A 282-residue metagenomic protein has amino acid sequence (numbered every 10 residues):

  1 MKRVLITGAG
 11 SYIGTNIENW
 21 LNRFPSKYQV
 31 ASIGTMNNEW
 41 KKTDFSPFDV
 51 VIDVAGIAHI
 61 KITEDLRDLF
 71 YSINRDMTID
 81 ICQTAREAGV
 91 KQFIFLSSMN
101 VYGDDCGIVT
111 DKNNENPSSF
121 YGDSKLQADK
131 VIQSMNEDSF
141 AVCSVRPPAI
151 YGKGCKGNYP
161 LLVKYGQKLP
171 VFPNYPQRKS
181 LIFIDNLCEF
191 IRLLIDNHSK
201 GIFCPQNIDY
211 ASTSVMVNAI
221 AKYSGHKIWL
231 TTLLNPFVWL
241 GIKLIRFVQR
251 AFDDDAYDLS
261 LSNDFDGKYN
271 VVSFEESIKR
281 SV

Functional and structural regions predicted by a protein language model:
V4-R23: N-terminal Rossmann NAD(P)H-binding glycine-rich loop of SDR-like oxidoreductase domains
N38-D76, D80, T84-E87, V101-D104: NAD(P)H-binding glycine-rich loop region in Rossmannoid oxidoreductase-like domains and their noncatalytic homologs
T63, K164-I182, N186, C204: A conserved pocket-lining segment of Rossmann-fold NAD(P)-dependent short-chain dehydrogenase/reductase
Y71-T78, I94, S124-K125, S180: Short alpha-helix in the Rossmann-fold core of NAD(P)-dependent oxidoreductases
S72, C106-I150, V171: Catalytic helix-loop patch of NAD(P)-dependent Rossmann-fold dehydrogenases
I79-F120, C143: Conserved Rossmann-fold NAD(P)-dependent oxidoreductase catalytic core, especially the SDR/UDP-sugar
Y102, C143-L161: Flexible, glycine-rich beta-alpha linker
F190-V248, V272-V282: Mid/C-terminal beta-alpha module of Rossmann-like enzyme folds, strongest in SDR-family dehydrogenases/epimerases
